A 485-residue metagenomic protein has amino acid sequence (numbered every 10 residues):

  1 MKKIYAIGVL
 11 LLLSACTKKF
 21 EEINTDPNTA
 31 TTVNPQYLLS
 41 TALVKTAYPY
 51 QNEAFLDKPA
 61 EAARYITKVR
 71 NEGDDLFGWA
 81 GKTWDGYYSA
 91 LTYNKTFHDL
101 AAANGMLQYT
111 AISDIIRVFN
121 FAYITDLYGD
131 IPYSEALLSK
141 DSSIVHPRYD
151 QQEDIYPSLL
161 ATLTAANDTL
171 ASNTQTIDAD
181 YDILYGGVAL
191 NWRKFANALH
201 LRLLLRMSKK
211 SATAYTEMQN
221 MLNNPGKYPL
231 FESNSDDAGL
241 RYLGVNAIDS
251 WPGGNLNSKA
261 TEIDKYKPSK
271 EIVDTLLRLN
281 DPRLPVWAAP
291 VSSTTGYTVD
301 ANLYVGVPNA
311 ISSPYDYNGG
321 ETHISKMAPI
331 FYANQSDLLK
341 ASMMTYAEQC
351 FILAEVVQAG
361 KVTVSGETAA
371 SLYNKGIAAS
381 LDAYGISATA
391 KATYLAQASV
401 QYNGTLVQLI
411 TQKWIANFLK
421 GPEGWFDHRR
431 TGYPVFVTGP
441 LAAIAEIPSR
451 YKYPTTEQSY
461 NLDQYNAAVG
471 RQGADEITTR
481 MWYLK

Functional and structural regions predicted by a protein language model:
M1-T25: Bacterial Sec-dependent N-terminal signal peptides
C16-T67, F77-G78, D85-Y88, T92 (+3 more regions): Membrane-proximal, proline-rich intrinsically disordered regions
K19-E21, F331, A388-Y394: Short acidic (Asp/Glu) and glycine-rich catalytic loops that position anionic groups and cofactors
N24-P27, P132-L137, G187-A189, S235 (+8 more regions): Solvent-exposed, flexible loop/coil residues
V33-Q36, A63-I116, N120-A383, N403-L406 (+1 more regions): Structured, solvent-exposed acidic/aromatic patches
I377-K485: C-terminal functional modules
